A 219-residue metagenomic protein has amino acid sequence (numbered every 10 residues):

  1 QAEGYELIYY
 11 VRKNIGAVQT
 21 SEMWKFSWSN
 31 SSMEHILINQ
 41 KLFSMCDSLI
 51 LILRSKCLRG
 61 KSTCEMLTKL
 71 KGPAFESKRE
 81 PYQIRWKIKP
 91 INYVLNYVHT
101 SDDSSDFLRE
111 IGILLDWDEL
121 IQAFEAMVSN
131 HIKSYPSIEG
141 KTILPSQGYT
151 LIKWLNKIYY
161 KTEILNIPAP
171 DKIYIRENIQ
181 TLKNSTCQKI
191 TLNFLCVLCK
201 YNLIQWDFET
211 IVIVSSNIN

Functional and structural regions predicted by a protein language model:
Q1-N219: Catalytic core of tubulin tyrosine ligase-like
